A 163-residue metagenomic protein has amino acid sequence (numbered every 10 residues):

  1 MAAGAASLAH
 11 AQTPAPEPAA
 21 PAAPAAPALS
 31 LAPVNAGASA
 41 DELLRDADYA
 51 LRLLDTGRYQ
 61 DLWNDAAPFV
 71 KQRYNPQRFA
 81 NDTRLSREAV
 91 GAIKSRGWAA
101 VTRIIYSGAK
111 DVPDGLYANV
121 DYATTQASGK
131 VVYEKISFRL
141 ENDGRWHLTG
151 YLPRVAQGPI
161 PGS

Functional and structural regions predicted by a protein language model:
G4-H10: N-terminal signal peptide c-region/cleavage motif recognized by signal peptidases
A11-T56: Short, low-complexity N-terminal intrinsically disordered segments enriched in polar/charged residues
A38, L44-R45, Q60-G115: Short solvent-exposed beta->alpha transition segments
Y59-Q60, R145: Internal amphipathic alpha-helical segments of the cytochrome P450 catalytic fold
V101-S163: Exposed beta-sheet edge and beta->alpha loop/turn motif
